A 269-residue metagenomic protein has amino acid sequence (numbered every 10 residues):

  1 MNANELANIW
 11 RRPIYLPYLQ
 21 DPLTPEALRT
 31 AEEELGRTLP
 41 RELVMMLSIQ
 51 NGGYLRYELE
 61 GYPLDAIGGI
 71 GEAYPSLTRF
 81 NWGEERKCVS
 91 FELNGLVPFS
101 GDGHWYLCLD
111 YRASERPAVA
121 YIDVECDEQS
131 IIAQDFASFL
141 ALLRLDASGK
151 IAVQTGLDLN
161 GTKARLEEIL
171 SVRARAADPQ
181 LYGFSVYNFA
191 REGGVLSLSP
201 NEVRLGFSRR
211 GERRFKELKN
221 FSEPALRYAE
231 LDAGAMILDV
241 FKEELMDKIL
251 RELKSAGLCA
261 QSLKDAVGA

Functional and structural regions predicted by a protein language model:
M1-C108, R112-S114, K150-A233, D239-A269: A surface-exposed partner-binding patch
A120-A152: Compact, glycine/acidic-enriched structural inserts
